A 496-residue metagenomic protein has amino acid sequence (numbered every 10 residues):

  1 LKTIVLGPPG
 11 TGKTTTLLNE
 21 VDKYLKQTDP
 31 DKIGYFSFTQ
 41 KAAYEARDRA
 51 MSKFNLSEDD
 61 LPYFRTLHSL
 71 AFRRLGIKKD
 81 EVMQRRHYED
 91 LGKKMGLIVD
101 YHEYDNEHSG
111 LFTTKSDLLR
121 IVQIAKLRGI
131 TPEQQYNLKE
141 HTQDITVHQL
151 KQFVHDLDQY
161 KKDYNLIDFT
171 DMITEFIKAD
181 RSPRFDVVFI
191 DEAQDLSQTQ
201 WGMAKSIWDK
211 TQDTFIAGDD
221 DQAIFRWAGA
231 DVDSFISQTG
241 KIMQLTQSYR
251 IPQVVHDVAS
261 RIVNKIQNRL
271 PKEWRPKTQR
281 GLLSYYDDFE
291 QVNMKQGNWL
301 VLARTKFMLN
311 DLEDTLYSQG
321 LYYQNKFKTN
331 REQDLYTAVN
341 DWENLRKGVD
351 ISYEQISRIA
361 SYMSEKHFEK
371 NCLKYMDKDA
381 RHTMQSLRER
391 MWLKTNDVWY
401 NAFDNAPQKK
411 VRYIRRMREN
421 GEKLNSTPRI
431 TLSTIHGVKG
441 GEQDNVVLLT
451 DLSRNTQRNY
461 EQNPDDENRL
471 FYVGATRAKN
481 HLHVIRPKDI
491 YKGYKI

Functional and structural regions predicted by a protein language model:
L1-E81, S260, V473-T476: P-loop NTPase Walker
L1-G7, T16, K32, E103-F189 (+3 more regions): Accessory N-terminal region flanking or inserted into the helicase ATPase core in nucleic-acid motor proteins
P8-T14, F38-K41, Q194-R280, L300-S318 (+7 more regions): Conserved helicase motor core of SF1/SF2 NTP-dependent helicases
E58-G76, L321-L345: Conserved beta-strand -> loop -> alpha-helix junction used to position metal-binding or nucleic-acid-contacting
T66, D168-M172, P428-H436: Conserved two-lobed SF2 helicase motor
K79-I98, I262-L270, A338-C372: A polyampholytic, Gly/Pro-enriched intrinsically disordered region
S284-G297: Conserved interdomain hinge at the start of the Helicase C-terminal
E343-I485: Conserved helicase C-terminal RecA-like lobe
